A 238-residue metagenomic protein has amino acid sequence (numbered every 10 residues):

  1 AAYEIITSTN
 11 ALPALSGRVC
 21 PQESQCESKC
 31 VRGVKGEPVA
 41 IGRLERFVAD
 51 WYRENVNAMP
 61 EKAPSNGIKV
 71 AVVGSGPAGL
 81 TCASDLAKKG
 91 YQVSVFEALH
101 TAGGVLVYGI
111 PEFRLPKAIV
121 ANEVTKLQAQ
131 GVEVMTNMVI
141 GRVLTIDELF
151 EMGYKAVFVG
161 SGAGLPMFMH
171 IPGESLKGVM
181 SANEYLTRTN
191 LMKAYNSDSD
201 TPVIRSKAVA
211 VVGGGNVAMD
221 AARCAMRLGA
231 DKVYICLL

Functional and structural regions predicted by a protein language model:
A1-E4, G17-V48, S94, T101 (+1 more regions): Iron-sulfur cluster-binding cysteine motifs and their immediate structural context in ferredoxin-like electron-transfer
A2-Y3, T7, S181: Sequence context of c-type cytochrome heme-c attachment sites
I6-N10, W51: Alpha-helix boundary/capping residues
E45-L238: Residues forming the flavin
